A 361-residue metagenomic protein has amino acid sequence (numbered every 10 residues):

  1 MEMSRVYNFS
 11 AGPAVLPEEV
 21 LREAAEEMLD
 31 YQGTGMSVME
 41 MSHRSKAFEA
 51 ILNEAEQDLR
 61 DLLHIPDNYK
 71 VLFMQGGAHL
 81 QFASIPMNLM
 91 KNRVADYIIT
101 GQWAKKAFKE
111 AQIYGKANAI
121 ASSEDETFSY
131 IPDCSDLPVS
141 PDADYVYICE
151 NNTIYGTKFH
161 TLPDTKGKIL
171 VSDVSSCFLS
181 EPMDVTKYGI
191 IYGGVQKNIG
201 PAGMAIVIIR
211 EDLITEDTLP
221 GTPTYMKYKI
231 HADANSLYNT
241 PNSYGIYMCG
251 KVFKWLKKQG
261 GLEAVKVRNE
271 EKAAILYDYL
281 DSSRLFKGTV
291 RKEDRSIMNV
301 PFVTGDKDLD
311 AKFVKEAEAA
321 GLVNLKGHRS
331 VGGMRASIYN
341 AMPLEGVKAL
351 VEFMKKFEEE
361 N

Functional and structural regions predicted by a protein language model:
M1-V6, A319, H328, G332-N361: PLP-dependent enzyme catalytic core of the Aspartate aminotransferase-like
R5-E56: A glycine-/small-polar-enriched, mobile loop at the entrance of the PLP active site in fold-type I
G12, A111, S122-F178: Active-site phosphate-binding strand-loop segment of PLP-dependent enzymes
P17, V195-Y277, R291, E360-N361: Active-site C-terminal subdomain of aminotransferase-like
T34-Q81, N88, Q102, E110: Conserved N-terminal alpha-helix of the aminotransferase class I/II PLP-enzyme fold
H79-D144: PLP-dependent aminotransferase-like
V171, V185-Q196, A205: Conserved active-site segment immediately N-terminal to the catalytic lysine that forms the internal aldimine
F286-A317: Conserved PLP-binding catalytic core of the aspartate aminotransferase-like
